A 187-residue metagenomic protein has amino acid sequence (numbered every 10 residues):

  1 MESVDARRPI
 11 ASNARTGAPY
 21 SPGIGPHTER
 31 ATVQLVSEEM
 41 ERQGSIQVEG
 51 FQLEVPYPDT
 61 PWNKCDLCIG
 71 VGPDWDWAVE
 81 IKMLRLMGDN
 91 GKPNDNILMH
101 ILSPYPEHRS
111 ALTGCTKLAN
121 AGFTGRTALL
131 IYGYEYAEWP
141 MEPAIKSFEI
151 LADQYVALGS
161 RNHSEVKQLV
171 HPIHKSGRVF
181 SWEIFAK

Functional and structural regions predicted by a protein language model:
M1-R42: Interdomain/boundary linker segments immediately adjacent to catalytic/signaling cores
E38, T116-N120: Surface-exposed alpha-helical segments enriched in charged/polar residues
M40-C68: A short acidic/basic microdomain associated with nuclease active sites
P61-N63, A111-G114: Amphipathic coiled-coil/heptad-repeat helices and related helical stalk/stem segments that mediate oligomerization
L67-I69, P73-M99, L118: Conserved catalytic cores of phosphodiester-cleaving nucleases, focusing on short active-site segments
L98-T113: A short acidic, glycine-rich active-site loop that binds or catalyzes chemistry on phosphate/adenosine moieties
A119-S147: Nucleic-acid nuclease catalytic cores
Y136-K187: Non-catalytic C-terminal interaction segments of nucleic acid-processing enzymes
